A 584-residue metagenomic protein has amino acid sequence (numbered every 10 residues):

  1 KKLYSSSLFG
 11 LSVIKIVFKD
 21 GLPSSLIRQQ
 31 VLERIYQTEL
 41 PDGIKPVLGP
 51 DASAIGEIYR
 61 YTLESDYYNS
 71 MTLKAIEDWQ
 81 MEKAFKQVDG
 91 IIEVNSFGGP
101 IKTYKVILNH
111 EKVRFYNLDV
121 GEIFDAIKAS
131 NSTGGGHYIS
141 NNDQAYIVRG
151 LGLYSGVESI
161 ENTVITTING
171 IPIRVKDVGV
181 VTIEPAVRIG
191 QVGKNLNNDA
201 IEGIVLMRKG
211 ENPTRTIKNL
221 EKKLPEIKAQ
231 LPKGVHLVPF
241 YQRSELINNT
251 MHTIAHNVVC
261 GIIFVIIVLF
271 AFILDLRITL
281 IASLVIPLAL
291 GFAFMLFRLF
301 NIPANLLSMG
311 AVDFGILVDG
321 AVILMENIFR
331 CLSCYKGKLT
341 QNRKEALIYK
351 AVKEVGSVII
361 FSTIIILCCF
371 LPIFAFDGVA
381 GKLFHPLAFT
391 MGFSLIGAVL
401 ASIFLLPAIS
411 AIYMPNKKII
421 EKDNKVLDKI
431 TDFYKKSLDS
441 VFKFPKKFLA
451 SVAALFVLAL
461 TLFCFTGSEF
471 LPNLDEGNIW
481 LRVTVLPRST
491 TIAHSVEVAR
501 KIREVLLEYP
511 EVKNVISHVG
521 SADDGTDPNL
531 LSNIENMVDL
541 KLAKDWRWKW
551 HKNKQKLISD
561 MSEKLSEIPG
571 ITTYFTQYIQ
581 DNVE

Functional and structural regions predicted by a protein language model:
V17-K102, G121-G135, Y154-I189, D199 (+6 more regions): Surface-exposed amphipathic alpha-helical segments in non-transmembrane regions that serve as interaction surfaces
L22, Y36-I44, I302-P303, I373-L383 (+3 more regions): Transmembrane helices with small-residue packing motifs
T133, H256-V265, L269, L290 (+7 more regions): Hydrophobic alpha-helical transmembrane segments in multi-pass membrane proteins
L206-G210, K218-F264, L296, A304 (+1 more regions): Membrane-helix entry/capping segments
F240, I247, M251, M325 (+2 more regions): Helix-loop junctions and hydrophobic alpha-helical segments within the transmembrane domains of large membrane
I263-R330, F393: Hydrophobic transmembrane alpha-helices and their membrane-interface caps in long multi-pass transport proteins
I267-F272, L290-L306, I360-I412: Hydrophobic, glycine/alanine-rich multi-pass transmembrane helices and their short helix-loop junctions in large
K353-V355, K422-P472, E567, I571-T573: Signature of alpha-helical transmembrane segments and their immediate interfacial
